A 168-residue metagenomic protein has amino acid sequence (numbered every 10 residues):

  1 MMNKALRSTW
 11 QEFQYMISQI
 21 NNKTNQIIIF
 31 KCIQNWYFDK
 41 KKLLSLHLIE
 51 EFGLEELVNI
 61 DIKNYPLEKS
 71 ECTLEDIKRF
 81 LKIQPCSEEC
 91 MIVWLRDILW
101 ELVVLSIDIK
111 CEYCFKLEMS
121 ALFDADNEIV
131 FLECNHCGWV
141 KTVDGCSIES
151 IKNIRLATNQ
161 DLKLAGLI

Functional and structural regions predicted by a protein language model:
M1-W36: Short terminal alpha-helical segments
L43-Q84: Short, charged early-sequence alpha-helical segments and their helix-coil boundaries
S106-D108, F131: Residues immediately within or flanking Cys/His clusters that coordinate Zn2+ in small zinc-binding modules
C111-C114, C134: Short cysteine-rich clusters marking metal-coordination/redox-active sites
F115-M119, G138-K141: Cys/His-rich microdomains that often coordinate metals
L122-F131: Short linker/helix segments within small regulatory modules
C137-R155, L162: Short metal-binding segments enriched for Cys and/or His
